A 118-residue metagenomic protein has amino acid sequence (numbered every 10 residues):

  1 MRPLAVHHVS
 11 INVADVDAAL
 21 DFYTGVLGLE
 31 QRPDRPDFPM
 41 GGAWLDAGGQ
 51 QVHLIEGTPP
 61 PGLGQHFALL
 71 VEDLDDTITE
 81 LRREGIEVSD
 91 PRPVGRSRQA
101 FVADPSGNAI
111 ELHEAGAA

Functional and structural regions predicted by a protein language model:
M1-A18, Q65-F67, G116-A118: N-terminal beta-strand motif that seeds the catalytic metal site of vicinal oxygen chelate
M1-R2, E84-A118: Vicinal oxygen chelate
S10-Q50: Core segments of cupin and vicinal oxygen chelate
D21-F22, E80, S106: Structural preference for long, well-ordered alpha-helical segments within the folded cores of structured domains
D37-G41, G62-L63, V94-R98: Short acidic/glycine-enriched loop/turn segments that link adjacent beta-strands
G42, Q51, A68, Q99-A100 (+1 more regions): Short hydrophobic/aromatic beta-strand element in the GNAT-like acyltransferase core that lines or flanks the acyl-donor
H66-R83: Mid-chain, well-packed structural core segment of small domains
